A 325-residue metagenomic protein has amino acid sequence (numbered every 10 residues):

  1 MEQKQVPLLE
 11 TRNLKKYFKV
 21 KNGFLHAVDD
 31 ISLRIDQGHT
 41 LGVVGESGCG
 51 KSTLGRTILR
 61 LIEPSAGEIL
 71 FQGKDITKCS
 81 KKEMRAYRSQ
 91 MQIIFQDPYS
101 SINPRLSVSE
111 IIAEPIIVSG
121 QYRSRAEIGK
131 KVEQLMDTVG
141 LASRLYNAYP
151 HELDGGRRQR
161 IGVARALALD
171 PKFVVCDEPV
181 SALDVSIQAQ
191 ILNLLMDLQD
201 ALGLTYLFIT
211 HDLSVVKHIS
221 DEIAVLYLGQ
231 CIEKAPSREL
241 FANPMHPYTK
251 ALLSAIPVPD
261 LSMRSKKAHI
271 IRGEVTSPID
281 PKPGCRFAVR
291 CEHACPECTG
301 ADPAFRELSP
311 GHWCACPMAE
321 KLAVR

Functional and structural regions predicted by a protein language model:
Q3-V6, F24, S237-R325: Charged, flexible cofactor/metal-binding loops and thiol motifs
E46, V175, P179-L183, I187-R264: P-loop NTP-binding/switch modules centered on Walker-like glycine-rich loops
L59: Helix-to-loop junction immediately C-terminal to a conserved catalytic motif
G67-D75: Conserved ABC transporter NBD signature motif
D75, A126-R144, L253-S254: Conserved ABC ATPase "signature" region
Y149-L153, R157: Conserved ABC ATPase signature
A168-K172: A short, proline-enriched helix->beta-strand linker immediately N-terminal to the Walker B motif in ABC-type P-loop
